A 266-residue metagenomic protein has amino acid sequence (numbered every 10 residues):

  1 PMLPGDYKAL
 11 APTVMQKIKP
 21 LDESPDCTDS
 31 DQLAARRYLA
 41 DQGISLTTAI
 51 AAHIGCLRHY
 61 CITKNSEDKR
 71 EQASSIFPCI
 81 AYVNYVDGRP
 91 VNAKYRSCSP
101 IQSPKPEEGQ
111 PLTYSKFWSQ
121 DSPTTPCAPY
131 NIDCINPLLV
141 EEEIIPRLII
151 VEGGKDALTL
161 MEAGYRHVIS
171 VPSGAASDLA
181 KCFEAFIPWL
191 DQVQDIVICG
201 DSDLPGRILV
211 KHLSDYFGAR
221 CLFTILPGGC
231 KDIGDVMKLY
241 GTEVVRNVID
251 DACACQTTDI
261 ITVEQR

Functional and structural regions predicted by a protein language model:
P1, S30, R37, D41-P78 (+2 more regions): Short, small/acidic-rich helices and loops at N termini and domain boundaries of DNA replication/processing enzymes
M2-A34: Conserved active-site segments centered on acidic
D6, L10, Y60-Q194, V210: Phosphate-handling DNA/RNA-contact segment within nucleic-acid enzymes
I150, V193-P205, I225: Acidic beta-strand-to-loop metal/phosphate-binding motif
V168, R220-T224: Conserved beta-strand scaffold positions in the cores of enzyme catalytic domains, especially in NTP/NDP-utilizing
V171-S177, S202, L226-G229: Short, acidic/turn-prone active-site loops that include or flank metal/cofactor- and phosphate-binding residues
I208-G218: Short, aromatic/basic amphipathic alpha-helical patches
